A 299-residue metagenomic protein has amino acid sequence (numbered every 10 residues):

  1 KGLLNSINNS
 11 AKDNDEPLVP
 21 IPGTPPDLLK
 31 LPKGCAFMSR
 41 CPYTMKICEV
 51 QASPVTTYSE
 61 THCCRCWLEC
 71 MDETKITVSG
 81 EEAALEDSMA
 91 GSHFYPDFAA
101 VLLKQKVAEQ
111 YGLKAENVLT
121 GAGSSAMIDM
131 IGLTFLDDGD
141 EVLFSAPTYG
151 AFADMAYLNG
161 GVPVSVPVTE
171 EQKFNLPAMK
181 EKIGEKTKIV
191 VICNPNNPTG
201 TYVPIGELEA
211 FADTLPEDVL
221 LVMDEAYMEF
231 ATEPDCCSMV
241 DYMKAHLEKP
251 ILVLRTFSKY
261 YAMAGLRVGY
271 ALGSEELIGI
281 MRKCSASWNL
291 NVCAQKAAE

Functional and structural regions predicted by a protein language model:
G2-D72: Charged, flexible cofactor/metal-binding loops and thiol motifs
T74, D97, E233, A286-L290: Short coil/turn segments
T74-S125, M130: N-terminal small-domain helix-loop-helix segment of the aminotransferase-like
V107, F152-A156, L215: Short hydrophobic alpha-helical segments of the AMP-binding
T134-I192, G206: PLP-dependent aminotransferase-like
F144, S165, V191, M223 (+2 more regions): Hydrophobic residues in well-ordered beta-strands that form the structural core
Y157, L176-E185, P198-L221, E225-S258: Active-site pre-lysine segment of PLP-dependent enzymes
P250-E299: PLP-dependent aminotransferase class I/II
